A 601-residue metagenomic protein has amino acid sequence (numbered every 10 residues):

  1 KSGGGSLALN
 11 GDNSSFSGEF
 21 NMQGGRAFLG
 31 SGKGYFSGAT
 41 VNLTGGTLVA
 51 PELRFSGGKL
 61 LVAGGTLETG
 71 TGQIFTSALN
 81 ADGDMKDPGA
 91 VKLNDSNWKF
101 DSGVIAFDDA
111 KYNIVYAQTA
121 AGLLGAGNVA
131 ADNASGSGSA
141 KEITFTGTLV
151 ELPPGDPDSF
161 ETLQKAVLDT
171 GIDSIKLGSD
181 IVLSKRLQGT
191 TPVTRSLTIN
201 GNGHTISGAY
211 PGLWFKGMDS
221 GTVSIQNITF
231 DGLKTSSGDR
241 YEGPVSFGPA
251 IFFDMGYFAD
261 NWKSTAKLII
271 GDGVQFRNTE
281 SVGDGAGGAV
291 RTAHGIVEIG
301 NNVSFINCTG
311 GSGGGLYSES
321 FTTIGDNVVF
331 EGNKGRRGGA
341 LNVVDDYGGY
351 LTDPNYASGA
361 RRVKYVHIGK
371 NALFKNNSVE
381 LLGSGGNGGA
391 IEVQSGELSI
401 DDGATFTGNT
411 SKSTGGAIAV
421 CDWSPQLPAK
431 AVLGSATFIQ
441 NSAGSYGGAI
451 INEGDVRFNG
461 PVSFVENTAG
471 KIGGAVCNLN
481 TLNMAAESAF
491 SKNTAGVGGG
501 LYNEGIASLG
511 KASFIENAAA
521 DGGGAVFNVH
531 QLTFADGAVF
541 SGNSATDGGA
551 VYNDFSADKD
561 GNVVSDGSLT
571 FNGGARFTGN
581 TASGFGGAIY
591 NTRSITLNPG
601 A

Functional and structural regions predicted by a protein language model:
K1, M22, V41-L43, L48 (+25 more regions): All-beta strand scaffolds that present successive hydrophobic residues in beta-strands
K1-S37, G70, F145, L149 (+6 more regions): Extracellular repeat-rich scaffold modules on cell surfaces
A8-L61, E68-S77, D87, F100-D101 (+11 more regions): Surface-exposed loop/turn positions within long extracellular repeat scaffolds, especially the passenger domains
E19, E52, G212-W214, S246-F252 (+11 more regions): Structural detector of coil-to-beta-strand junctions
L29-S31, A50-P51, G70, S184-R186 (+19 more regions): Surface-exposed loop/turn segments connecting beta-strands in extracellular beta-rich domains
L61-I172, N572-A575, A601: Extracellular/surface-exposed low-complexity segments
E151-P154, A166-S184, S196-N202: Glycine-rich repeat segments that build the extracellular carbohydrate-interaction surface of secreted and virion
V182-T198, I206-N227, D231-K267, V282-G295 (+10 more regions): Extracellular beta-strand-rich solenoid/capping regions of secreted or surface-exposed proteins that bind or remodel
